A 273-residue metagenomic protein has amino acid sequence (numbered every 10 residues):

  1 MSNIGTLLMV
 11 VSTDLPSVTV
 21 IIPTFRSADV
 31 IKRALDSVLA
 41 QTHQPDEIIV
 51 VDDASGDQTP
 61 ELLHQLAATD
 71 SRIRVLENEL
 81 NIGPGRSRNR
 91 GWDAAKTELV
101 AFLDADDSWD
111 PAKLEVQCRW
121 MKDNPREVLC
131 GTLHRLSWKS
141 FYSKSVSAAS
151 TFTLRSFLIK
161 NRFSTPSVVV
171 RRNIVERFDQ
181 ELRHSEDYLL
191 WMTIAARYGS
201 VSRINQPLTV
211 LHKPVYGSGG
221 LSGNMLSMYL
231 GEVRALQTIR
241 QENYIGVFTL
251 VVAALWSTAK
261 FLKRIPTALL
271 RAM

Functional and structural regions predicted by a protein language model:
S2-T13, T42, F141, L182-H184 (+2 more regions): C-terminal subregions of glycosyltransferases and related glycan-biosynthesis enzymes
V20, D93, T132, V146-S227 (+1 more regions): Conserved nucleotide-sugar donor-binding catalytic segment
V30-K32, D57-Q65, S108, A112: Acidic helix N-cap motif at the loop->helix transition within catalytic regions of sugar-transfer enzymes
D36-P45: Short, acidic, metal-binding catalytic loop of nucleotide-sugar glycosyltransferases
S37, D52-E61, L80, D104: A conserved acidic beta->alpha catalytic loop
N78-A95: Glycine-rich, basic loop-to-helix element that forms the pyrophosphate-binding segment of sugar-nucleotide handling
V100: Short aromatic/hydrophobic "clamp" motif used to bind/position activated sugar donors
A112-K144: Conserved donor NDP-sugar-binding/catalytic core segment of glycosyltransferases
